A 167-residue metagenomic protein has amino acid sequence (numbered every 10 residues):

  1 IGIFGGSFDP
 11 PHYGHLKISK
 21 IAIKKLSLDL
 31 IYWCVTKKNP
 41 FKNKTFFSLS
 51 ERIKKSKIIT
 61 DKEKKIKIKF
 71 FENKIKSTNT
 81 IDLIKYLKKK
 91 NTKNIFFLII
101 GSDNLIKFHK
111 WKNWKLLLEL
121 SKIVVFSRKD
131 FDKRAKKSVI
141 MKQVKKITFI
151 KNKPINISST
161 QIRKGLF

Functional and structural regions predicted by a protein language model:
I1-F167: Nucleotidyltransferase catalytic core that binds NTPs
